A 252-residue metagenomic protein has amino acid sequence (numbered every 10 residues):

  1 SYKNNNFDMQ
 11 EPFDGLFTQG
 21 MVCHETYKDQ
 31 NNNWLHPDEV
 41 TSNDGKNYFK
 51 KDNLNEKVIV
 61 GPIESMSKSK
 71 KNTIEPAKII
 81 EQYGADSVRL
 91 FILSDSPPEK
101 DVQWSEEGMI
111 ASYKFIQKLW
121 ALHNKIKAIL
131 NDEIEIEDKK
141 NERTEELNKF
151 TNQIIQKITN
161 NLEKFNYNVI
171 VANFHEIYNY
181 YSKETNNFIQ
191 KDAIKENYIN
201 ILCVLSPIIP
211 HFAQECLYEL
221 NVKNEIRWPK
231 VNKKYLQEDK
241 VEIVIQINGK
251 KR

Functional and structural regions predicted by a protein language model:
K3-F13, K78-R252: Helix-rich, typically C-terminal accessory recognition domains appended to large enzymatic cores
D14-Q19, M66: Extended hydrophobic secondary-structure segments that form protein cores and membrane-embedded regions
T18-K28, S206: Short, conserved secondary-structure transition motifs
Y27-A85, E99-I110, K234-L236: Conserved phosphate-binding loops in nucleotide/dinucleotide-binding enzymes
